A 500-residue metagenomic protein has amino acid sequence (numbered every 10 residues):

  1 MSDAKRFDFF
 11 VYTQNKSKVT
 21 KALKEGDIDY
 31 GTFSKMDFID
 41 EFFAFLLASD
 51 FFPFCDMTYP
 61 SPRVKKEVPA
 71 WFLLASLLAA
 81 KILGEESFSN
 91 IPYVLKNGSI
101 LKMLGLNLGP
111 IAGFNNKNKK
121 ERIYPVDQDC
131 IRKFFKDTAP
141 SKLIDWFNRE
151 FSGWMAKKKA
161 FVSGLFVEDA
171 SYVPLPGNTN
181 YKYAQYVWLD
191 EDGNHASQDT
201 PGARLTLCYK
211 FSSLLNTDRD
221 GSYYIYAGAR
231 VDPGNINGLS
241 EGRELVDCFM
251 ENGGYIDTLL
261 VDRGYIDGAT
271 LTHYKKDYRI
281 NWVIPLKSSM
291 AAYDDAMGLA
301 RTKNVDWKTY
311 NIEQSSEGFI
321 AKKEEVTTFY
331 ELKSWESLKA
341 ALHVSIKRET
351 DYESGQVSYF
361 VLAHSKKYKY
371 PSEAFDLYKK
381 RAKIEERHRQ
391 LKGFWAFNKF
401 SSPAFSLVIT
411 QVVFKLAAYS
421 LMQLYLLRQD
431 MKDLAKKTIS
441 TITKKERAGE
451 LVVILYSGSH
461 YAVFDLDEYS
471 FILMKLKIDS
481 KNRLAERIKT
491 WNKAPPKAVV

Functional and structural regions predicted by a protein language model:
D29-A75: Basic, short loop/linker segments at the boundary and entry of helix-turn-helix/winged-helix-like folds
Y30-T32, K303-K339, G393, A418-V500: A short, flexible helix-boundary coil/loop motif
K65-W146, D218-Y223, D257: Short, positively charged, Gly/Tyr-enriched micro-motifs that form contact patches at catalytic or ligand/partner
S76, N90-P92, D127-I131, V162-P176 (+7 more regions): Short, conserved catalytic/metal-binding motifs centered on acidic residues
Q128-R219: Active-site-proximal, Lys/Arg-enriched surface segment that forms a nucleic-acid-binding/basic interface patch
E191-G254, Q356-F360: Electropositive, glycine- and tryptophan-enriched low-complexity nucleic-acid-binding patches
A229-I346, L434-T438, K481-L484, A498: An internal, acidic/charged active-site-proximal segment that coordinates divalent cations and/or engages
R263, D306-G318, P371-F405: Short amphipathic alpha-helical "interface-anchor" segments enriched in bulky aromatics
